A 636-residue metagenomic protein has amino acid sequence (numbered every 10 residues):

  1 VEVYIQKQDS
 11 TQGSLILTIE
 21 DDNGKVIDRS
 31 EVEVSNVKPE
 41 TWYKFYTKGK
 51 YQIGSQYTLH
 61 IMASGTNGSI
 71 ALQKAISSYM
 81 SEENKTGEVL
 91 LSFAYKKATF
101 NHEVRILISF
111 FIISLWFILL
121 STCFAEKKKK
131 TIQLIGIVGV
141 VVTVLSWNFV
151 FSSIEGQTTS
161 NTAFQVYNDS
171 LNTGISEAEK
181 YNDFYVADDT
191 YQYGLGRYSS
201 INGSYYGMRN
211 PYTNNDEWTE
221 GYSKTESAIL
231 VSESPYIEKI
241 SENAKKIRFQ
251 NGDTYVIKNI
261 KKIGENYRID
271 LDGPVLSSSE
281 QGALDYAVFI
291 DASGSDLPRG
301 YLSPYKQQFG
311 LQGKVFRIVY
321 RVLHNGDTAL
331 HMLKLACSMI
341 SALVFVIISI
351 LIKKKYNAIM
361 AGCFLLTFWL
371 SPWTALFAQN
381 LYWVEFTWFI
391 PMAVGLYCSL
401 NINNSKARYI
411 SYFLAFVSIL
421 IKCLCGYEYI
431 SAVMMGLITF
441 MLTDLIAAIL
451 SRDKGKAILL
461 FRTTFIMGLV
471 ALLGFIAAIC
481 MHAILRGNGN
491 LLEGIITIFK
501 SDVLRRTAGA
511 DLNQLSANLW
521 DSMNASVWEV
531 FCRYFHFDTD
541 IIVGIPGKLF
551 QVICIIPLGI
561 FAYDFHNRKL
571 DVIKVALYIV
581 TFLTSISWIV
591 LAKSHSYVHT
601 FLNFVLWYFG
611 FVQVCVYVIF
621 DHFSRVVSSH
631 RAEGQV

Functional and structural regions predicted by a protein language model:
Y4-S81, K85: Aromatic- and Gly/Pro-enriched, solvent-exposed loop/edge beta-strand patches characteristic of beta-rich domains
K7, N67, K74-F111, L115: PGST-rich, cysteine-poor low-complexity/disordered linker and tail segments that act as flexible spacers
S114-C123, V344-S349, R533-K574, V618: Hydrophobic, aromatic-rich transmembrane alpha-helices and their immediate juxtamembrane boundary segments
D291-H331: Short hydrophobic/aromatic helix or loop-helix immediately within or flanking a transmembrane segment in polytopic
S349-L370, N404-R408: Transmembrane-helix signature of polytopic, membrane-embedded enzymes that assemble or transfer cell-envelope glycans
V384-T387, S596-S628: Hydrophobic/aromatic-rich transmembrane helices and adjacent perimembrane loops
I410-Y429, V433, L469: Membrane-interface alpha helices of multi-pass inner-membrane proteins
T464-I553: Membrane-lumen/periplasm interface segments of specific transmembrane helices in polyprenyl phosphate-linked
